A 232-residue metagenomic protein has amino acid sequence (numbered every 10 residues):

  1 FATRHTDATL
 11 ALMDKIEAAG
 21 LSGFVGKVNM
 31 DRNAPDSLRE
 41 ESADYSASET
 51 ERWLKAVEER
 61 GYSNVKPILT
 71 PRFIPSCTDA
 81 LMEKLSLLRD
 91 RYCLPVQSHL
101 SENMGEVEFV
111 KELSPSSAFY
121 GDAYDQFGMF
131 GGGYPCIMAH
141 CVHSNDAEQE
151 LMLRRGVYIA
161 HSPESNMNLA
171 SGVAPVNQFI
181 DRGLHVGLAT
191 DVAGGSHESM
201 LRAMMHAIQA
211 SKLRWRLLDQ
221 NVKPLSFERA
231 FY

Functional and structural regions predicted by a protein language model:
F1-T6: Hydrophobic alpha-helical hairpins/lids featuring a short glycine-rich hinge
D7-H143: Metal-coordinating catalytic core of metallo-dependent amide/deamination hydrolases
M13-D14, E83, Q149-E150, N177 (+1 more regions): Alpha-helical segments flanking ligand/cofactor-binding loops in enzyme cores
I16, L69, H99, M138 (+5 more regions): Divalent metal-coordination and catalytic microenvironments
V28-D31, E102, P163-M167, V192-G194: Short, acidic/turn-prone active-site loops that include or flank metal/cofactor- and phosphate-binding residues
Q126-G132, N177-Y232: His/Asp/Glu-enriched, well-ordered alpha-helical/loop segment that forms or immediately abuts the divalent-metal
M138, D146, N166-V173, H197-E198: C-terminal active-site-proximal or functional interface alpha/beta core segments in diverse enzymes
S144-V157, S162-M167: Long hydrophobic segments that form regular secondary structure
